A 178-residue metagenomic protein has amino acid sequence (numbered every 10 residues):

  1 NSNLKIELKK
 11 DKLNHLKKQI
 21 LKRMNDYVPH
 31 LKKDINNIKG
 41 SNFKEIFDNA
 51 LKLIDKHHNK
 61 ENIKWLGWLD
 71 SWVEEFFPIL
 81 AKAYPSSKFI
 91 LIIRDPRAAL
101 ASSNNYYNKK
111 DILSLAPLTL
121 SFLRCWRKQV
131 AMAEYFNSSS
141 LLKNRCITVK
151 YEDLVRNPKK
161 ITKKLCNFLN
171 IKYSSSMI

Functional and structural regions predicted by a protein language model:
N1-W68, K109: PAPS-dependent sulfation machinery
L13, M177-I178: Proline- and acidic/polar-enriched loop/turn elements at helix boundaries
F43-K60, W72-P78, A83, S87-M177: PAPS-dependent sulfotransferase catalytic domain
